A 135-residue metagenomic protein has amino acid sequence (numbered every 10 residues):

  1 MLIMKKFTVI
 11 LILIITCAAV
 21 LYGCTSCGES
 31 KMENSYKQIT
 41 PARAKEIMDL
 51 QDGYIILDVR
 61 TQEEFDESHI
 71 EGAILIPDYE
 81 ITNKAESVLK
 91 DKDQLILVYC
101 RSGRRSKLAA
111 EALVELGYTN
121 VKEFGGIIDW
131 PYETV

Functional and structural regions predicted by a protein language model:
L2-L11, T16-A42, I47, E63-L95 (+1 more regions): Rhodanese-like catalytic fold shared by cysteine-dependent sulfurtransferases and DSP/PTP-type phosphatases
I56-D58: Structural scaffold elements adjacent to functional motifs in cytosolic proteins
